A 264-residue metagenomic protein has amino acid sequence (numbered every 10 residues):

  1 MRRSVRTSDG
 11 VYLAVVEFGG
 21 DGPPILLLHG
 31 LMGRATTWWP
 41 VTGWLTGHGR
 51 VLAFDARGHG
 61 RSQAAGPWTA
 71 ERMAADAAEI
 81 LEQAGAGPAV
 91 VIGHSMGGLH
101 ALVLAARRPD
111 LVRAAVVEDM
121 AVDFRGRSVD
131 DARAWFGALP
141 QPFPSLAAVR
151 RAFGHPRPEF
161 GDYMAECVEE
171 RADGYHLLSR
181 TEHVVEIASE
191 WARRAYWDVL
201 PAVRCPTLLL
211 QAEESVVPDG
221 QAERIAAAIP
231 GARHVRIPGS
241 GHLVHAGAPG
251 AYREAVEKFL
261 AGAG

Functional and structural regions predicted by a protein language model:
M1-I25, G47-G49, A86-G87, E257-G264: Alpha/beta-hydrolase fold catalytic core
S8-V11, T42-T46, L52-I92, E254: Active-site loop/oxyanion-hole signature of alpha/beta-hydrolase fold enzymes
D21-G22, G30-G33, S95: Active-site glycine-rich loops that stabilize anionic/oxyanionic intermediates across multiple enzyme folds
G30-P40, V51: Serine-hydrolase catalytic-loop signature spanning alpha/beta hydrolases and amidase-signature enzymes
G87-G126: Conserved hydrolase catalytic core segment
M120-L178, A188: Helix-rich cap/lid subdomain of alpha/beta-hydrolase
G174-A228: Conserved serine/cysteine hydrolase catalytic core
S240-R253: Catalytic histidine-centered segment of alpha/beta-hydrolase-like enzymes
